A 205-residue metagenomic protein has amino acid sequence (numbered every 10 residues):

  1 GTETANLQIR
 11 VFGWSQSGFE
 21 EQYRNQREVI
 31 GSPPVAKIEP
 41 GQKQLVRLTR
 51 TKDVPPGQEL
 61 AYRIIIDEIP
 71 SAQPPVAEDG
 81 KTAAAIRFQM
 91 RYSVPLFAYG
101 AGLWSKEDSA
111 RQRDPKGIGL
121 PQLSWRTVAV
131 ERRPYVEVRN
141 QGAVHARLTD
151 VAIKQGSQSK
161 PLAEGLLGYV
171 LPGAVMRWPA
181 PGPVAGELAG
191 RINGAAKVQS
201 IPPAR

Functional and structural regions predicted by a protein language model:
G1, Q112-R133: Beta-sheet-dominated interaction scaffolds and their linkers
G1-Y23, Q141-S159: Short acidic, flexible loop segments centered on an aromatic residue
T2-V11, R27, T49-R50, P95 (+1 more regions): Gly/Pro-rich, tryptophan- and cysteine-flecked surface segments typical of secreted/extracellular proteins
A5-L7, R27, P34, Q42-Q44 (+4 more regions): Envelope-exposed proteins and targeting segments
R10-F12, S32, Y99, P121 (+8 more regions): A structural detector for beta-sheet-dominated domains
F19-V54, S157-E187: Intrinsically disordered, low-complexity Pro/Gly/Ser/Thr-rich segments with frequent PxxP/GP/PP motifs and embedded
T49, Y135-Q141: Short edge beta-strand/loop segments characteristic of extracellular beta-sandwich folds
T51-R113, L120, V184-R205: Terminal connector regions
